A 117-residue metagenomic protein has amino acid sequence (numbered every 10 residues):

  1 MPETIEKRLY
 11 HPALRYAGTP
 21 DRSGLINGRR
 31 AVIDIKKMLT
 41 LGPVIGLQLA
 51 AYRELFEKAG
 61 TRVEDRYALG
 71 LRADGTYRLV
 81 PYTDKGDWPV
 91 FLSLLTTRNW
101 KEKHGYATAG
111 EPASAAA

Functional and structural regions predicted by a protein language model:
M1-K7: A non-catalytic, helix-rich entry segment at domain boundaries
K7-L92, T96-R98, G105-P112: Nucleic-acid nuclease catalytic cores
A113-A117: Short intrinsically disordered terminal tails
